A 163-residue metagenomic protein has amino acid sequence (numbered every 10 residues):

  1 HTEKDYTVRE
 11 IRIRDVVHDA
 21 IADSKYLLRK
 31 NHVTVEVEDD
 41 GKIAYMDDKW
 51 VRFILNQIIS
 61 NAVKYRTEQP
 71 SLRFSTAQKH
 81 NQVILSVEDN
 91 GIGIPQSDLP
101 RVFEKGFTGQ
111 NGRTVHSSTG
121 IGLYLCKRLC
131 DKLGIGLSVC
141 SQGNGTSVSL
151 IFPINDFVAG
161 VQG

Functional and structural regions predicted by a protein language model:
T2-Y6, D39, I43-M46: Conserved micro-motifs of the catalytic ATP-binding
L27-E36: Short conserved segments within the C-terminal catalytic ATPase subdomain
A62-V63: Short helix-loop "hinge" at the ATP-lid/N-box region of the Bergerat-fold HATPase_c
Q69-N81: Short beta-strand/loop element within the Bergerat-fold HATPase_c
D89: Acidic ATP/Mg2+-coordinating residue in the GHKL
I94-F107: Short conserved segment of the HATPase_c
